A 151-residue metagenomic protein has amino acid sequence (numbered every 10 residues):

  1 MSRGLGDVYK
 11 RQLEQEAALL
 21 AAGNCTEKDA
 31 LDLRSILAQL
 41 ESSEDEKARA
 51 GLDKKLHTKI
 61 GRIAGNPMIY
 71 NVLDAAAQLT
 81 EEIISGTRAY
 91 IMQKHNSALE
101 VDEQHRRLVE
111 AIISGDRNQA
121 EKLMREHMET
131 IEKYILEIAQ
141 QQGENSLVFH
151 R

Functional and structural regions predicted by a protein language model:
M1-L5, Y9: Single conserved hydrophobic/aromatic residue that forms the stacking wall/gate of nucleotide- or nucleobase-binding
G6, R49, K94-A98: Alpha-helix initiation/capping motif
K10-G86, Q104-A111, Q119-K133, I138: Conserved amphipathic alpha-helical segments that form helical-bundle/coiled-coil interaction surfaces
A76, N96-A98, L147: Glycine-rich loops and low-complexity Gly/Arg-rich segments that provide flexible linkers or classic glycine-based
I83-A98: Extended hydrophobic/aromatic segments used for targeting, binding, or gating
A139-R151: Long, positively charged, glycine-interspersed low-complexity recognition regions
